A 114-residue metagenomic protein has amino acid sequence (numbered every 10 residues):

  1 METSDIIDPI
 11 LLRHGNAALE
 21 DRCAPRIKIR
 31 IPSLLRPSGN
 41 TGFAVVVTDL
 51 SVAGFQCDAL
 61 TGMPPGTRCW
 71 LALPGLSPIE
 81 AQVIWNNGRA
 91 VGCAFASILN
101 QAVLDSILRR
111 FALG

Functional and structural regions predicted by a protein language model:
M1-L50, A102, I107-G114: N-terminal helix initiation/capping motif
I31-R36, G66-G75: Short conserved beta-strand and strand-loop elements enriched in small hydrophobics with frequent Asp/Gly
S38, V52-A53, N86-V91: Short, conserved beta-turn/loop elements at beta-strand boundaries and strand-helix junctions
T41, G75-S77, R89: Short acidic/polar mixed-charge low-complexity motifs
A44-V46, E80-I84: Short beta-strand-centered aromatic/proline hotspots
S51, S77, W85-N87, L99: A generic structural motif
F55-A59, R89-I98, A102-V103: Short, solvent-exposed secondary-structure boundary/capping segments
